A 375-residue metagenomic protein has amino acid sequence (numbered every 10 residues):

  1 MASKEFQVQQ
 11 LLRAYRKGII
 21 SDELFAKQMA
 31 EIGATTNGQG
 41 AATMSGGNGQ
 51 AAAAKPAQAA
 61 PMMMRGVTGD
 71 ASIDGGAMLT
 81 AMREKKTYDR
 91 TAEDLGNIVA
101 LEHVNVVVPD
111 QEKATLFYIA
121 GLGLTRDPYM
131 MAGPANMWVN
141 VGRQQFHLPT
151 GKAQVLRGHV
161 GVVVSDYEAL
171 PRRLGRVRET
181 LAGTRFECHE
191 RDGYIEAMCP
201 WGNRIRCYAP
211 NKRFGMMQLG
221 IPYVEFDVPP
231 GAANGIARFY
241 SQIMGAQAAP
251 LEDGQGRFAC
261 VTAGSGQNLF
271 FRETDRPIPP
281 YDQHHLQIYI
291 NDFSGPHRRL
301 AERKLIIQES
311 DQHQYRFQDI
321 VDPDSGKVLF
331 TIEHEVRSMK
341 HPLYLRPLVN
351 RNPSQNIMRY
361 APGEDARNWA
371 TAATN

Functional and structural regions predicted by a protein language model:
A2-S45: C-terminal alpha-helical interaction appendages
N37-R65: Acidic, proline-/serine-/threonine-rich low-complexity intrinsically disordered repeat tracts
K55-N97, H103, D127-P128, E168 (+4 more regions): Vicinal oxygen chelate
L95-V108, E112-L148, R157-H159: An N-terminus-focused feature that recognizes amino-terminal "leader" regions
H103, F146-H147, H159, Y223 (+2 more regions): Histidine-centered active-site/metal-ligand motif
V107, G161-S165, D227, Q287-N291: Short hydrophobic/aromatic beta-strand micro-patches that form the beta-sheet surface supporting nucleotide- or nucleic
A114-I119, G202, I236-I243, L300: Conserved active-site tyrosine of GNAT-family acetyltransferases
A233, A237-R238, M244-E252: Solenoidal tandem-repeat scaffolds enriched in leucines and small polar residues
